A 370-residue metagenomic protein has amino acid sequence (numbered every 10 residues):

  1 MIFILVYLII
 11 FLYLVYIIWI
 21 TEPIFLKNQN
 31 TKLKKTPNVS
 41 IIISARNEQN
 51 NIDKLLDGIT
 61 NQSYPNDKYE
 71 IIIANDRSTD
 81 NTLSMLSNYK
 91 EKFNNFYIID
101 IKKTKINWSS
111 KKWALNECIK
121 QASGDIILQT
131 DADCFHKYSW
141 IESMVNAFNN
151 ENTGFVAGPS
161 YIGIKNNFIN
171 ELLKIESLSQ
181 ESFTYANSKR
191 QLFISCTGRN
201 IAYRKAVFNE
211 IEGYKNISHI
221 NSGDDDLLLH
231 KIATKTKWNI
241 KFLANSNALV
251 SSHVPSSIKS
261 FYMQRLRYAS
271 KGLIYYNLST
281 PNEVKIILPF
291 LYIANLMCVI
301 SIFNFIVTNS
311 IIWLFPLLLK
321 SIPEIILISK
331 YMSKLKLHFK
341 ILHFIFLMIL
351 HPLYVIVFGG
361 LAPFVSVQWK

Functional and structural regions predicted by a protein language model:
M1-K35, V355: N-terminal membrane-anchoring/stem segments of glycan-assembly enzymes
L33, I287-S366: Membrane-embedded multi-pass helical conduit in multi-pass membrane proteins, especially envelope-biosynthetic
P37-S40, E70, L227: Cell-envelope/extracellular polymer assembly enzymes that use nucleotide-activated donors
G58-K68: Short, acidic, metal-binding catalytic loop of nucleotide-sugar glycosyltransferases
N75-S84, K103, C134: A conserved acidic beta->alpha catalytic loop
N81, D131-A147: Acidic donor-binding/catalytic loop of UDP-sugar-dependent glycosyltransferases, especially processive GT2
I127: Short aromatic/hydrophobic "clamp" motif used to bind/position activated sugar donors
F148-E181, N209, K215-E283: Catalytic donor/gating beta->alpha subdomain of glycosyltransferases that bind UDP-sugars
